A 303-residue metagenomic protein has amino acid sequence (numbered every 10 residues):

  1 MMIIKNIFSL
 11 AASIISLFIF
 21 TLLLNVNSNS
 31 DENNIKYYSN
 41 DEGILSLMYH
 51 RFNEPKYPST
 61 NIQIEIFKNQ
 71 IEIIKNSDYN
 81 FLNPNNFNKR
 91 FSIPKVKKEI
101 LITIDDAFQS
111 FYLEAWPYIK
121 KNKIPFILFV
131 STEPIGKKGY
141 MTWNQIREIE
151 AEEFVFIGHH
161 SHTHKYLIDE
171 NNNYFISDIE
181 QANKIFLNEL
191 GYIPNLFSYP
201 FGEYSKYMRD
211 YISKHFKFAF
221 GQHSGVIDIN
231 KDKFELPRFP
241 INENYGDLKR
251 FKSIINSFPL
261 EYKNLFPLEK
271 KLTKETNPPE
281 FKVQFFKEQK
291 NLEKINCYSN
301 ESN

Functional and structural regions predicted by a protein language model:
M1-I14: N-terminal Sec-pathway targeting helices
A11, S16-Y38: Bacterial Sec-dependent signal peptides at the C-terminal "C-region" and cleavage site
E42-N61, S77, F91-I100, Q109-Y207 (+1 more regions): Metal-dependent polysaccharide deacetylase catalytic core of the NodB/CE4 family, i.e., the active-site-bearing domain
F67-L82: Catalytic domains of carbohydrate-active enzymes, especially glycoside hydrolases
D105-D106: Noncatalytic alpha-helical scaffolds and linker/capping helices
F216-G225: Acidic, His- and aromatic-enriched active-site or binding-groove loops in soluble protein domains that engage sugars
E243-K274: Short, compositionally biased P/S/T/A/G/V-rich stretches that sit at domain boundaries
N264-N303: Beta-strand-enriched, solvent-exposed domains that form extended recognition/catalytic surfaces
